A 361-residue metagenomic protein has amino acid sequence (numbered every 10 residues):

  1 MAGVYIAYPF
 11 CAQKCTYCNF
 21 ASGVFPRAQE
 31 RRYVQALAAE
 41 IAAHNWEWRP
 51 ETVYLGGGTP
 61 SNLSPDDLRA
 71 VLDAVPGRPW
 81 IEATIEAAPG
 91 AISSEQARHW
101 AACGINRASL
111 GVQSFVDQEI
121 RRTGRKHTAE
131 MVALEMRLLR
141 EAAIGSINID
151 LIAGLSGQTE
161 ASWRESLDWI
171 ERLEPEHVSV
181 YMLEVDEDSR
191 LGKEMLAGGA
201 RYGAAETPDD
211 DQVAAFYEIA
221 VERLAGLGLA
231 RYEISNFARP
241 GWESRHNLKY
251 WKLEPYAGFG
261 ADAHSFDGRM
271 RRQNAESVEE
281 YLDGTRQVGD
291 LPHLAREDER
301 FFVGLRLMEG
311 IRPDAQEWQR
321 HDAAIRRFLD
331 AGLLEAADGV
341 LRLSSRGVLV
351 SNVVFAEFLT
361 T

Functional and structural regions predicted by a protein language model:
M1, G23-H44, R49-A315: C-terminal scaffold of the Radical SAM
M1-Y8: Immediate flanking context of iron-sulfur cluster ligation sites
P9-S22: Local cysteine-cluster metal-coordination motifs and their immediate loop/turn environment, predominantly Fe-S cluster
E317-D330: Short amphipathic alpha-helical interaction segments
L329-G339: A short, conserved structural fragment
V340-S344: Minor-groove-contacting beta-hairpin "wing" of winged helix-turn-helix DNA-binding domains
R346-T361: Short, amphipathic alpha-helical interaction segments positioned at domain boundaries
